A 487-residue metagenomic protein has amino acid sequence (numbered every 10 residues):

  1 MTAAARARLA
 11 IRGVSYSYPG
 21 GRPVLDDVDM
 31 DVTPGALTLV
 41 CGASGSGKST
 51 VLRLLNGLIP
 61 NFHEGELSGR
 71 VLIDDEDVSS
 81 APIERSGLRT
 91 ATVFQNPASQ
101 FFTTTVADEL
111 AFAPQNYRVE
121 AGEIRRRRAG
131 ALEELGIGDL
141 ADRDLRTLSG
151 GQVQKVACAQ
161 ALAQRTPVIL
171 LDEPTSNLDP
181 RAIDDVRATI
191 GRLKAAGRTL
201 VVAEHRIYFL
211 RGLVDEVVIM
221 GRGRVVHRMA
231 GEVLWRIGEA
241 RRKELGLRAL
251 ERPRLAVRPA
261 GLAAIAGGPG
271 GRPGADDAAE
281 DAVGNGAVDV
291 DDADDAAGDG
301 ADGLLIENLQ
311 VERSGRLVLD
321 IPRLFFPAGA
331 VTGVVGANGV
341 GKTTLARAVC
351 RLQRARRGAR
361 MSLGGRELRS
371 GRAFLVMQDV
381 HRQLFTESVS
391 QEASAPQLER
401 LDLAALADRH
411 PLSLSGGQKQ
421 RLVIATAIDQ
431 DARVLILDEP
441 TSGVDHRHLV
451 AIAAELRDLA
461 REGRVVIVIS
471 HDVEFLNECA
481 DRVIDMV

Functional and structural regions predicted by a protein language model:
D77-A91, A195, S362-V376: ABC ATPase NBD coupling module
G122-L140, S394-L406: Conserved ABC ATPase "signature" region
D144-L148, Q152, H410-L414, Q418: Conserved ABC ATPase signature
C158, I424: Hydrophobic anchor residue at the start of the ABC signature
A161-L162, A427-I428: ABC ATPase C-loop
I169-D172, L435-D438: Catalytic Walker B motif of ABC-type/P-loop ATPase nucleotide-binding domains
E204-H205, S470-H471: H-loop/switch region of ABC-family ATPase nucleotide-binding domains
